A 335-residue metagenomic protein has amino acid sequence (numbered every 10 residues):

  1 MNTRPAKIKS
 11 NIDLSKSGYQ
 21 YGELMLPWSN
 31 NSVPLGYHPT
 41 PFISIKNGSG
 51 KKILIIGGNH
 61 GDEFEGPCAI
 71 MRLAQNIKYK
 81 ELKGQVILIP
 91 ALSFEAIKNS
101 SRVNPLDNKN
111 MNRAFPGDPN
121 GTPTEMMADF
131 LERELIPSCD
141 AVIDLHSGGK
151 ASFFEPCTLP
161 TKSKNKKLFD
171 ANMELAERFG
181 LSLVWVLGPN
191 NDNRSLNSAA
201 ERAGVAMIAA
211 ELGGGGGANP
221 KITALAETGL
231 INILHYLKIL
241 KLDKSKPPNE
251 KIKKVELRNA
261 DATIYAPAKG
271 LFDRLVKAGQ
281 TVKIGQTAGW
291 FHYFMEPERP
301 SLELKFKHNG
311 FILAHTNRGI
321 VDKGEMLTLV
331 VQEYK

Functional and structural regions predicted by a protein language model:
M1-K335: Structured catalytic-domain cores with a bias toward divalent-metal coordination
